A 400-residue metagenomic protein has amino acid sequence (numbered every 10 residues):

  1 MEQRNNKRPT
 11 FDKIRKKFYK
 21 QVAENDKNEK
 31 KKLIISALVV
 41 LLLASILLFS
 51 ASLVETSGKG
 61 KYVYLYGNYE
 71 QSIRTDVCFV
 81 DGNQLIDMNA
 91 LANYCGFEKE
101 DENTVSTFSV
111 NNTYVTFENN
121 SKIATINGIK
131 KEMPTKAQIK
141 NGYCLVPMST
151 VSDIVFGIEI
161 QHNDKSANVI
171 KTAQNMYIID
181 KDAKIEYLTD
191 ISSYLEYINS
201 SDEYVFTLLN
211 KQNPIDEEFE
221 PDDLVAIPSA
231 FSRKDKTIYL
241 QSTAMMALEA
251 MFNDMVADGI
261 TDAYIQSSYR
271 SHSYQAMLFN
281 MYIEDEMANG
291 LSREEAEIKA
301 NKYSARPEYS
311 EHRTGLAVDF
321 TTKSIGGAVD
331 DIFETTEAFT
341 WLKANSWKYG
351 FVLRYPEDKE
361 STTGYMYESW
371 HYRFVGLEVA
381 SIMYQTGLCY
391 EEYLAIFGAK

Functional and structural regions predicted by a protein language model:
M1-R8: N-terminal acidic, proline/glycine-rich, low-complexity intrinsically disordered segments
R8, I14-S192: Primary recognition of N-terminal secretory signal peptides and signal-anchoring hydrophobic helices
Y19-D26, I170-K400: Extracytoplasmic cell-surface/polysaccharide-interacting catalytic and binding patches
